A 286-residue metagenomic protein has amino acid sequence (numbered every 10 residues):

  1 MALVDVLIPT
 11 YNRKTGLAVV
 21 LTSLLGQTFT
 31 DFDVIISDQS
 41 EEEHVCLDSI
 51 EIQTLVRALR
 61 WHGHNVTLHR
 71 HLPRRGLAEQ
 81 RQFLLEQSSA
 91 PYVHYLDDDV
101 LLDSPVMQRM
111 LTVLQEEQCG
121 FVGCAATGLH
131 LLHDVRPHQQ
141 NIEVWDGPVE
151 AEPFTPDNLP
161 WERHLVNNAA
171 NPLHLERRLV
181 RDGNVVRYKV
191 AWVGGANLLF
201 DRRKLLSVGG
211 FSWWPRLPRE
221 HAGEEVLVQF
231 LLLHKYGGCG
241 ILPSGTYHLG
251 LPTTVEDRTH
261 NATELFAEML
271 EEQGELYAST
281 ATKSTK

Functional and structural regions predicted by a protein language model:
M1-G26: N-proximal low-complexity "stem/linker" segments adjacent to membrane-targeting elements
L3-D5, D33, L227: Cell-envelope/extracellular polymer assembly enzymes that use nucleotide-activated donors
V19, R187-R203, S207-K286: C-terminal catalytic/acceptor-binding lobe
S23-H69: Acidic donor-binding segment of Leloir-type glycosyltransferases
H71-S88: Glycine-rich, basic loop-to-helix element that forms the pyrophosphate-binding segment of sugar-nucleotide handling
A78, T155-L173, V180-F200: A recurrent flexible, glycine/aromatic-enriched loop bordering the glycosyltransferase active site that acts as
V93: Short aromatic/hydrophobic "clamp" motif used to bind/position activated sugar donors
P105-H164: Conserved donor NDP-sugar-binding/catalytic core segment of glycosyltransferases
